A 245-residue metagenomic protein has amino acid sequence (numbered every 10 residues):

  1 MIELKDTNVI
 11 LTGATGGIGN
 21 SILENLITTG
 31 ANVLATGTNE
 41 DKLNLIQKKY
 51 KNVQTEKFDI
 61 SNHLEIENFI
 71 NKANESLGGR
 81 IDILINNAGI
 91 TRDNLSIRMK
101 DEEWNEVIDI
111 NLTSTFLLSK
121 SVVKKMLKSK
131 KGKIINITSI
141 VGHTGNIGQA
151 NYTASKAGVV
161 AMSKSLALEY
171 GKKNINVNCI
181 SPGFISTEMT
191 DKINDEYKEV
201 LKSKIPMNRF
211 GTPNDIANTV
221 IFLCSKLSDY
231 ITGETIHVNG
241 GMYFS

Functional and structural regions predicted by a protein language model:
T15-G16: Conserved glycine-rich cofactor-binding loop
F58-F69, D101, N214-D215: The beta1-alpha1 cofactor-binding region of Rossmann-like NAD(H)/NADP(H)-dependent oxidoreductases
L95-S96, K100-I108, T190, L201: Substrate-binding pocket helix/loop in short-chain dehydrogenase/reductase
S119, S155, S163: Active-site helix of classical SDR
K124, L168-K172, D229: Alpha-helical segment proximal to the catalytic Tyr-Lys
S139: Residue(s) in the substrate-gating loop at a strand-loop-helix junction that position the organic substrate next
G171, N176, I231-G233, N239: Short, small/polar-rich loop/turn modules that mediate ligand/substrate recognition or access, typified
